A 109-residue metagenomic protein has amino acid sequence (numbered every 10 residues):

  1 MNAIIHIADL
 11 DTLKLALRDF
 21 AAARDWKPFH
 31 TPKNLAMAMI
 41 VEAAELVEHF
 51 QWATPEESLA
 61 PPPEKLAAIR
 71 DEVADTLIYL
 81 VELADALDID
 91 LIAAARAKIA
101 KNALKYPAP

Functional and structural regions predicted by a protein language model:
M1-P109: Flexible "arm" and connector segments at domain edges
